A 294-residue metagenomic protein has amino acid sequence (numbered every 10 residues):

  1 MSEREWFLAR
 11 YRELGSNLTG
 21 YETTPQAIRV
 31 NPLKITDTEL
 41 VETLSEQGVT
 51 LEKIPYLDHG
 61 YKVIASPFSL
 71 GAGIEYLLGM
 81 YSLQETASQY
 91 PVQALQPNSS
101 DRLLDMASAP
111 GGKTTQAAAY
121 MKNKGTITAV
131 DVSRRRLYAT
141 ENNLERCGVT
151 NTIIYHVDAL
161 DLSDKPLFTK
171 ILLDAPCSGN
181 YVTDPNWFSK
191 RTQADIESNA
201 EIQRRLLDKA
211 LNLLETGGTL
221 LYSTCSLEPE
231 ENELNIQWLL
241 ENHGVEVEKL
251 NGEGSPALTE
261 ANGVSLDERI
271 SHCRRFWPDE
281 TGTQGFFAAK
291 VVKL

Functional and structural regions predicted by a protein language model:
M1-L294: S-adenosylmethionine
